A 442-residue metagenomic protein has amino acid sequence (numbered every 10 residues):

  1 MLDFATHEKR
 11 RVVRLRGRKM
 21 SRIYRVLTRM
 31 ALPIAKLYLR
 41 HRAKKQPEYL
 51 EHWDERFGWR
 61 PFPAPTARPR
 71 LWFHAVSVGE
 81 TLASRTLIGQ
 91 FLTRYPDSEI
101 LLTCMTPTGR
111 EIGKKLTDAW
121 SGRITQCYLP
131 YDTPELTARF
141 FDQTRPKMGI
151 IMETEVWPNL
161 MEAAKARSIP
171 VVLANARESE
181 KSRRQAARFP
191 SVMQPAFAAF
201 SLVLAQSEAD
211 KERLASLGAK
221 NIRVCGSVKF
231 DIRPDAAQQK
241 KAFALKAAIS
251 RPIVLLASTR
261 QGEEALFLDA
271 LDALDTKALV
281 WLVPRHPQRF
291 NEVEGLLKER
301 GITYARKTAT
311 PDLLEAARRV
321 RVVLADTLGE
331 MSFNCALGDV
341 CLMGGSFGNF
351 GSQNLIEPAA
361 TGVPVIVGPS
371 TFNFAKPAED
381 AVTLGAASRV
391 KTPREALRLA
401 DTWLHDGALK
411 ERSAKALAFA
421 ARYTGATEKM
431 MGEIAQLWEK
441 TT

Functional and structural regions predicted by a protein language model:
F4-H7, R14-T442: Nucleotide-activated sugar donor-binding and catalytic core shared by glycosyltransferases and related lipid-linked
